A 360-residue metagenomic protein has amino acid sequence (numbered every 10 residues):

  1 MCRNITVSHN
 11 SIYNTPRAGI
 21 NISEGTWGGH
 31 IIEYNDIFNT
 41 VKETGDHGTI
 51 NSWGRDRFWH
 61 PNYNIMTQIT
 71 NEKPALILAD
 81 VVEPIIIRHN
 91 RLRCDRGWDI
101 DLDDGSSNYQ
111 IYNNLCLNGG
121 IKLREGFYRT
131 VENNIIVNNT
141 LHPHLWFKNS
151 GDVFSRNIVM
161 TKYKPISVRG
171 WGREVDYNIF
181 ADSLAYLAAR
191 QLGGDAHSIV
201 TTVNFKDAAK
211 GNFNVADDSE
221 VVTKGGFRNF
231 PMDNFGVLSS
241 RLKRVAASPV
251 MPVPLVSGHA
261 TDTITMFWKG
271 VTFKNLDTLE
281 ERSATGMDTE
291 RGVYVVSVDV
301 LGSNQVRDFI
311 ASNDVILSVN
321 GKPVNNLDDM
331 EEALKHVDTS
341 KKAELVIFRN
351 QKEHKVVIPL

Functional and structural regions predicted by a protein language model:
M1-C2, V7, I22-I32, K42-G45 (+14 more regions): Parallel beta-helix/beta-solenoid
R3-I5, T15-P16, W27-G29, T40-K42 (+6 more regions): Flexible loop/turn segments at secondary-structure boundaries
P16-G25, V41-G48, N62, R96-L102 (+5 more regions): Short glycine/acidic-rich loop motifs that flank beta-strands on beta-rich extracellular proteins
G48-T49, W53-M66, S150-T272: Acidic, glycine- and Ser/Thr-rich low-complexity intrinsically disordered tracts in extracellular/secreted proteins
G54-E83, I87-R88: Surface-exposed acidic, glycine/proline-enriched linker/cap segments that occur as 15-30-residue helix-coil
A246-L360: C-terminal recognition in membrane/secretory proteostasis and scaffolding
